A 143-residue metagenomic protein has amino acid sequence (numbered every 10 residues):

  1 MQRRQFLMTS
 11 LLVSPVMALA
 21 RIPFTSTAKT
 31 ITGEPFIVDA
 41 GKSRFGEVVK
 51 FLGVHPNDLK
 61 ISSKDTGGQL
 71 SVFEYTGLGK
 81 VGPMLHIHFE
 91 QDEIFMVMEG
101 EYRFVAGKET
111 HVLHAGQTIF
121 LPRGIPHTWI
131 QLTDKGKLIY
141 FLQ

Functional and structural regions predicted by a protein language model:
Q5-T27: N-terminal export signals
A20-V54: C-terminal segment of N-terminal export signals and the immediately downstream linker at the start of the mature
V49-L85, Q91: A short glycine-rich, His/Asp/Glu-containing loop-to-beta-strand
T76-L78, F89-F104: Short, conserved beta-strand element in jelly-roll/cupin
K108-R123: Short acidic-glycine-tyrosine-enriched beta hairpin
R123-Q143: Ligand-binding loop in jelly-roll beta-barrel domains
